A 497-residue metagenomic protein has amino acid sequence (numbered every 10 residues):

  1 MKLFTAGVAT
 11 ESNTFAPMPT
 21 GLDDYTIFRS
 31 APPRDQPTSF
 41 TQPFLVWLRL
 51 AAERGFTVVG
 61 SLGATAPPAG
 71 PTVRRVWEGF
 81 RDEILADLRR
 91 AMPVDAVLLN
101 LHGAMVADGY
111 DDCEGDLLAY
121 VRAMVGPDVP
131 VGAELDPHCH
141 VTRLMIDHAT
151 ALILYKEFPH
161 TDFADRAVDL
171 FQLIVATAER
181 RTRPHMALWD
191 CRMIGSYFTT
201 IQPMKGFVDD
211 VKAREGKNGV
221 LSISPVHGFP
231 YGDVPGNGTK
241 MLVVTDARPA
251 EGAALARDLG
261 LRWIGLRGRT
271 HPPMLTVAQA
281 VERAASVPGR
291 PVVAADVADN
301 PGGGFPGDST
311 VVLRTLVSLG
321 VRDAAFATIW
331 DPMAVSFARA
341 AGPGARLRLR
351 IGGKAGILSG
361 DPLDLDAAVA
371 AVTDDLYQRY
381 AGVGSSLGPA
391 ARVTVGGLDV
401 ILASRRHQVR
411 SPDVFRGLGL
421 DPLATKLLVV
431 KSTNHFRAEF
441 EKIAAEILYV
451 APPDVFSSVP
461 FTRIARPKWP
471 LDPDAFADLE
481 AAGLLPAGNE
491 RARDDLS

Functional and structural regions predicted by a protein language model:
M1-E53: N-terminal amphipathic/basic leader segments beginning at the initiator methionine
F4, V8-E11, P17, Y25 (+6 more regions): Active-site histidine-anchored catalytic micro-motif
F44-W47, R81-P93, Q279-R283: Short, charged beta->alpha transition segments
L48-P68, T72-V76, F80, I84-D87: Low-complexity, highly charged intrinsically disordered N-terminal segments that act as targeting/localization
A52-F56, R89-P93, A123-G126, L154-E157 (+8 more regions): Generic secondary-structure signature for well-ordered alpha-helical cores
G60, L261-I264, L376-S497: Extended hydrophobic packing segments that form well-structured cores
A178-F207: Internal, active-site/partner-interface "lid" segment
Y197-G396, I401, R405: Hard-cation-handling environments
